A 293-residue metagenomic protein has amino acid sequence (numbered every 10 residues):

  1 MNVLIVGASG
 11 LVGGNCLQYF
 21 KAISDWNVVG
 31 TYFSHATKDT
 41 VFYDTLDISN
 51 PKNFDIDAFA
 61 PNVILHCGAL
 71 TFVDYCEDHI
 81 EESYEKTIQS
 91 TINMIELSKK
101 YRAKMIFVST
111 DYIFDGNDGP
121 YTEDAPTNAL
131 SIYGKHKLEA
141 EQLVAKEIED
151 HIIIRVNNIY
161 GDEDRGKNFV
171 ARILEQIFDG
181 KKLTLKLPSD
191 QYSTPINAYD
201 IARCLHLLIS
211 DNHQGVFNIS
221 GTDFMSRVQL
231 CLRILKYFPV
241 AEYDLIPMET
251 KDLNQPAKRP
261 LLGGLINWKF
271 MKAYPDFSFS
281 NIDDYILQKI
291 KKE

Functional and structural regions predicted by a protein language model:
M1-I23: N-terminal Rossmann NAD(P)H-binding glycine-rich loop of SDR-like oxidoreductase domains
G30-T37, I48, G68-A69: N-terminal Rossmann-fold cofactor-binding loop
F42-K86: NAD(P)H-binding glycine-rich loop region in Rossmannoid oxidoreductase-like domains and their noncatalytic homologs
I64, D78-I106: NAD(P)-cofactor binding segment of oxidoreductase domains
E85, Q89-S90, I113-I154, I159-Y160: Catalytic helix-loop patch of NAD(P)-dependent Rossmann-fold dehydrogenases
Q142-S193, D200: NAD(P)-dependent short-chain dehydrogenase/reductase
A198, S226-L232, E249-E293: Conserved C-terminal active-site "lid" loop/helix of NAD(P)H-dependent oxidoreductases that clamps the redox cofactor
C204, D211-Q255, L261: Mid/C-terminal beta-alpha module of Rossmann-like enzyme folds, strongest in SDR-family dehydrogenases/epimerases
